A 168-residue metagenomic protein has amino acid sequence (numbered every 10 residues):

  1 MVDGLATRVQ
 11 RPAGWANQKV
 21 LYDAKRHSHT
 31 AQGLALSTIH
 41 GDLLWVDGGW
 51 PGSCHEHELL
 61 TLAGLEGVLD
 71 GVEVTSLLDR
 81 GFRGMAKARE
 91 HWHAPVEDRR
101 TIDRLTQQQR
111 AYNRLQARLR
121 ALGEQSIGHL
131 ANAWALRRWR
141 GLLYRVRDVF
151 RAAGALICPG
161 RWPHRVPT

Functional and structural regions predicted by a protein language model:
M1-T168: Short, well-ordered secondary-structure "scaffold" segments embedded in the functional core of diverse domains
